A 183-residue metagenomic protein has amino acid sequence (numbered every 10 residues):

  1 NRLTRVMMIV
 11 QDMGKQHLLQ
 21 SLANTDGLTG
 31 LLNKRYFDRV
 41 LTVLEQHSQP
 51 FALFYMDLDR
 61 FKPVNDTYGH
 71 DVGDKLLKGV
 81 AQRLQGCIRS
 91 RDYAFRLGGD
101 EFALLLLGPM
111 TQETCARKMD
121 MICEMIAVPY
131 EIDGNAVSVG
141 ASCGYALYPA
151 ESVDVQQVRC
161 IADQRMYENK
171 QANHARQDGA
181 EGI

Functional and structural regions predicted by a protein language model:
R2-D12, I161: PAS-family sensory domains
Q11-S21: PAS-associated C-terminal cap
Q16, A116-C123, A127, E131-D133 (+2 more regions): Catalytic-core segments of nucleotide cyclases and related cyclic-nucleotide turnover enzymes
Q20-R39, M56-H70, K78: Conserved nucleotide-binding and Mg2+-coordinating catalytic segments in signaling enzymes
Q20-S21, K34-P50, A81-R89: Short regulatory alpha-helical coupling segments that immediately precede and/or link into cyclic nucleotide signaling
F61, V80, A94, F102 (+1 more regions): Hydrophobic framework residues that shape the active-site pocket of cyclic nucleotide turnover catalytic cores
Y93-R96, V137: A short pre-motif secondary-structure segment
